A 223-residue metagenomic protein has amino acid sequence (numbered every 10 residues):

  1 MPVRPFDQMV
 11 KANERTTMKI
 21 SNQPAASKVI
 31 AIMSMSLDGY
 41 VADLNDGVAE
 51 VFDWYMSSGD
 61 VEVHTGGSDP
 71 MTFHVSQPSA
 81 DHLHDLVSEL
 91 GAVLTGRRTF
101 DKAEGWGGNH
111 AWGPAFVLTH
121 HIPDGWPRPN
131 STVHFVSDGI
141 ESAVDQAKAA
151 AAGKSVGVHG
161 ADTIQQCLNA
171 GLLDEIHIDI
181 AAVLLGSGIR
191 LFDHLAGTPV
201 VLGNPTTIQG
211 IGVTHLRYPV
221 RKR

Functional and structural regions predicted by a protein language model:
R4-R223: Enzymes that bind and transform nitrogen-containing heteroaromatic metabolites
